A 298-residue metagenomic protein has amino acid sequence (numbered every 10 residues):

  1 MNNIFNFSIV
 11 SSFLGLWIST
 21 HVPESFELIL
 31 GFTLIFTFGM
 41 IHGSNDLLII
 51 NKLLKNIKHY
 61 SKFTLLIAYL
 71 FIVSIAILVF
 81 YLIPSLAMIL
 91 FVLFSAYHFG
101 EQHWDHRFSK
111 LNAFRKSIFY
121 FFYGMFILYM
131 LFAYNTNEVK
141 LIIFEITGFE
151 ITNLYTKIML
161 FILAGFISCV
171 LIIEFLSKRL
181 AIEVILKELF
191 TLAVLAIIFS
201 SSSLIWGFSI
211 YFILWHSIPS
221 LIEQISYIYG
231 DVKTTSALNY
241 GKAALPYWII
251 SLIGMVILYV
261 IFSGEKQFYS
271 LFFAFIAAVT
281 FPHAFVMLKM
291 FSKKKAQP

Functional and structural regions predicted by a protein language model:
M1-V10, S61: N-terminal membrane topogenic signal
G15-I29, I261-E265: Short, hydrophobic transmembrane alpha-helix segments
I35-G43, V92-W104, I213-Q224, I276-P282: Alpha-helical transmembrane segments and their membrane-interface exit regions
G43-L53, Y97-K110, C169-A181, Q224-Y229 (+1 more regions): C-terminal ends of transmembrane helices
K55-K62, S74-A133, I143-I151: Membrane-interface helix-loop-helix junctions at boundaries between adjacent transmembrane segments
L93-Y97, I118-E138, T156-E174, K187-L204 (+3 more regions): Alpha-helical transmembrane segments of multi-pass integral membrane proteins
N137-N153, V260-K266: Membrane-interface helix termini and inter-helical loops of multi-pass transporters
E183-E223: Membrane-water interface signatures at transmembrane helix termini and the short loops that connect adjacent helices
